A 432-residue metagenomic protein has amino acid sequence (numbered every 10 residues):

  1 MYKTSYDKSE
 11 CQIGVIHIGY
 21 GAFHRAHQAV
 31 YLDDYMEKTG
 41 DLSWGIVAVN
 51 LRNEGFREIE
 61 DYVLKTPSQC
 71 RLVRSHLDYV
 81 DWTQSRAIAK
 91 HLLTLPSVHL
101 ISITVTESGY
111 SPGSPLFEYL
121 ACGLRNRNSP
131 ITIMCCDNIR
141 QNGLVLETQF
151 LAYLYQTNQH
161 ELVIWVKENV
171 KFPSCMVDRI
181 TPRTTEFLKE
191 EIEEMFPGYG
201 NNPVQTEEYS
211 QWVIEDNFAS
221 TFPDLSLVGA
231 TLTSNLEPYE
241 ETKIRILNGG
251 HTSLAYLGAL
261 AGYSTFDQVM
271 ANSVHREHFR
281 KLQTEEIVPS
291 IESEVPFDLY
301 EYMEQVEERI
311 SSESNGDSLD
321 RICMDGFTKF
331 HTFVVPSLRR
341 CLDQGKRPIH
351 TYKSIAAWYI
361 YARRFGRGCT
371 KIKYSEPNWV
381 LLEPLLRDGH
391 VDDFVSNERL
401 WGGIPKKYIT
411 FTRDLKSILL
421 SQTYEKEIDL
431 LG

Functional and structural regions predicted by a protein language model:
M1-G432: Substrate/ligand-engaging "lid" and interaction regions
